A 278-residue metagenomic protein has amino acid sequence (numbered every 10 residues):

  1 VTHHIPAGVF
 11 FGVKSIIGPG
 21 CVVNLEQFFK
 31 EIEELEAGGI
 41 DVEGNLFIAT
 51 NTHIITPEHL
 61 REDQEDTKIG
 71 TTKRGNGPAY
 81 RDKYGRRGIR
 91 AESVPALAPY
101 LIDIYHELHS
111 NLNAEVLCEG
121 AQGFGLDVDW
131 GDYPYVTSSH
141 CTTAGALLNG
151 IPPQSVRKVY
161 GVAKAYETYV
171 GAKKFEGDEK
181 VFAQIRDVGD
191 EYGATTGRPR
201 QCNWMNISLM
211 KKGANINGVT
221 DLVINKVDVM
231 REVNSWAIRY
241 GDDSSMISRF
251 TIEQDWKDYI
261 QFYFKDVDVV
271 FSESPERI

Functional and structural regions predicted by a protein language model:
V1-I278: Non-transmembrane, aqueous-exposed alpha-helical and coiled segments at domain scale
